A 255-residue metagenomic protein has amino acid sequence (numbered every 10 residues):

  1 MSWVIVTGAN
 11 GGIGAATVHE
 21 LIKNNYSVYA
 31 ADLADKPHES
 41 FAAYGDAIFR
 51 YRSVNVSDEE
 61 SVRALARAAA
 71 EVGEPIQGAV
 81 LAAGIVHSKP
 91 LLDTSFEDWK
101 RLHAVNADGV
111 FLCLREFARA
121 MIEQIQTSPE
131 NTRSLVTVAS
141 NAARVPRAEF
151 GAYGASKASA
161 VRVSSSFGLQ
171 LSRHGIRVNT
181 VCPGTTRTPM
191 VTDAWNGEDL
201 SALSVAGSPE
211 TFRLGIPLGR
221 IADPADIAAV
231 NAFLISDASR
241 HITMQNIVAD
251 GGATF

Functional and structural regions predicted by a protein language model:
N10-G11: Conserved glycine-rich cofactor-binding loop
P90-L91, D98-K100, F212: Substrate-binding pocket helix/loop in short-chain dehydrogenase/reductase
L114, S156, S164: Active-site helix of classical SDR
R119, L169-Q170, R240: Alpha-helical segment proximal to the catalytic Tyr-Lys
S140: Residue(s) in the substrate-gating loop at a strand-loop-helix junction that position the organic substrate next
S172, R177, I242-M244: Short, small/polar-rich loop/turn modules that mediate ligand/substrate recognition or access, typified
L218-A249, T254: C-terminal substrate-recognition "lid" of short-chain dehydrogenase/reductases
